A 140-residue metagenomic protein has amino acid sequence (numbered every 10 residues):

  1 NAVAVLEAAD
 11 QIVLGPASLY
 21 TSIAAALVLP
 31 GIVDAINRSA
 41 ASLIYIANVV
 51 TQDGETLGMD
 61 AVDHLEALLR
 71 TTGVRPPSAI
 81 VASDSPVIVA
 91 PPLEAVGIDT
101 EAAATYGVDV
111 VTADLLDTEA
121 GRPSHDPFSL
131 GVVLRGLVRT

Functional and structural regions predicted by a protein language model:
N1-V3: Glycine-rich oxoanion-binding loops at beta->alpha junctions
V5-E7, S18-P76, V87, V96 (+1 more regions): Conserved phosphate- and dinucleotide-binding cores of soluble alpha/beta proteins, encompassing both enzyme active
V13-G15, I44-I46, V81: Structural motif
G58-T140: C-terminal functional extensions of proteins
